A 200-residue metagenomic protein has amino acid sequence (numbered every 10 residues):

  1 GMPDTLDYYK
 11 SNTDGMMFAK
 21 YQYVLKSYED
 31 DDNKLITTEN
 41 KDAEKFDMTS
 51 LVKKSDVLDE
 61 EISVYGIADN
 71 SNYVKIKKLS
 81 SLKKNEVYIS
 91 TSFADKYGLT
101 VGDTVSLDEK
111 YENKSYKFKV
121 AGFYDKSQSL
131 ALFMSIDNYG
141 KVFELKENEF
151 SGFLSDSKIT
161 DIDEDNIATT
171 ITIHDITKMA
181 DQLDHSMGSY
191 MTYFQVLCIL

Functional and structural regions predicted by a protein language model:
D4-F194: Basic-flanked hydrophobic alpha-helices used for secretion and membrane insertion
F194-L200: Selective detector of the "anchor" transmembrane alpha-helix that sits immediately C-terminal
